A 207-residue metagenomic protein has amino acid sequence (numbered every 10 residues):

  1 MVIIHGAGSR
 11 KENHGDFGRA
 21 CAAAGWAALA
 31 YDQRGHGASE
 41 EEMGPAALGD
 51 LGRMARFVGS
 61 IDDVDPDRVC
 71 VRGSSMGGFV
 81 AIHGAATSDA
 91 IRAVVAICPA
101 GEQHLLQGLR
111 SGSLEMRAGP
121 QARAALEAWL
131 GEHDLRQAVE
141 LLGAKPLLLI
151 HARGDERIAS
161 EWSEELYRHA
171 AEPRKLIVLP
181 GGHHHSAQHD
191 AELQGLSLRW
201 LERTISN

Functional and structural regions predicted by a protein language model:
M1-G6: Short beta-strand element of the alpha/beta-hydrolase
A7-R19, Q33, E41, E161: The serine-hydrolase catalytic nucleophile loop
N13, E42-D62: Alpha/beta-hydrolase active-site loop
D63-S75: Alpha/beta-hydrolase fold nucleophile elbow
H83-A128, S186: Hydrolase active-site cap/lid region
L142-G143, L149-H151, D155: Short beta-strand/loop motif that positions the catalytic acidic residue of the alpha/beta-hydrolase fold
E156-W162: Conserved alpha/beta-hydrolase "acid-adjacent" motif
G182-E192: Catalytic histidine-centered segment of alpha/beta-hydrolase-like enzymes
